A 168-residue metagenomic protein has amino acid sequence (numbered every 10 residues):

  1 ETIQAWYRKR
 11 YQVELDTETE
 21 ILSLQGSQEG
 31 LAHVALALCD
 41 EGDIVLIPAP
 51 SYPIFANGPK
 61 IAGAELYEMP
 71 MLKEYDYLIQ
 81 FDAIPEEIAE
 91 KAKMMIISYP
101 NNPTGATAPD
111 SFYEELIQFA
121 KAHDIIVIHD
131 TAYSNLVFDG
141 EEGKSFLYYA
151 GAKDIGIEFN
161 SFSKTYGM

Functional and structural regions predicted by a protein language model:
E1-G26, H33: N-terminal small-domain helix-loop-helix segment of the aminotransferase-like
E14-I21, E41-I44, K91, K153-G156: Short acidic capping loops at alpha-helix termini that bridge into adjacent secondary structure
S27-L31, S51-F55, Y166: Conserved coil-to-alpha-helix start sites within the AMP-binding
A37-P59: Conserved PLP-anchoring active-site segment centered on the Schiff-base-forming lysine
D43, A64, A122-I126, K153-D154: A short helix->loop->beta-strand "cap" motif at the edges of active sites that frequently abuts
L72-K144: Active-site phosphate-binding strand-loop segment of PLP-dependent enzymes
L147-M168: Active-site PLP attachment segment
